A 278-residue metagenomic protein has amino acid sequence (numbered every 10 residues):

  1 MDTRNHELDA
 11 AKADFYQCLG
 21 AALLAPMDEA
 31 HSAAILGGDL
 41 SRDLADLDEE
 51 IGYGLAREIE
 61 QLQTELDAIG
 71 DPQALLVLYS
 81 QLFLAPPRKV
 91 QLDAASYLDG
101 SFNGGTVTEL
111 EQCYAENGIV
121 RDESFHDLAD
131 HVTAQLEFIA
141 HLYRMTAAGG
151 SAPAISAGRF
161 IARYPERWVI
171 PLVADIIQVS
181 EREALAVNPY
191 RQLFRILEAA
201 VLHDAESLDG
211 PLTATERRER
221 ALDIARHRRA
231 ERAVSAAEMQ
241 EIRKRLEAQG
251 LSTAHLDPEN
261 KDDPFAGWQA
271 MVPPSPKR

Functional and structural regions predicted by a protein language model:
M1-R278: Surface/interface-facing alpha-helical segments and adjacent flexible terminal/loop regions used for partner/assembly
